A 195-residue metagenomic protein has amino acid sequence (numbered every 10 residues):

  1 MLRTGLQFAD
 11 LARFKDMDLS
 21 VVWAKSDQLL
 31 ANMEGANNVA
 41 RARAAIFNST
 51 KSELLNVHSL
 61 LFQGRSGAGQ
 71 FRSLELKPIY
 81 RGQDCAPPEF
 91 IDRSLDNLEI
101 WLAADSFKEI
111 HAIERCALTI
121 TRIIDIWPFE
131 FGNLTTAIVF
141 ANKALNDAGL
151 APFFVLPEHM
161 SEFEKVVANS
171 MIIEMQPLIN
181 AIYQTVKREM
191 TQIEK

Functional and structural regions predicted by a protein language model:
M1-K195: FIC/Doc superfamily catalytic core
